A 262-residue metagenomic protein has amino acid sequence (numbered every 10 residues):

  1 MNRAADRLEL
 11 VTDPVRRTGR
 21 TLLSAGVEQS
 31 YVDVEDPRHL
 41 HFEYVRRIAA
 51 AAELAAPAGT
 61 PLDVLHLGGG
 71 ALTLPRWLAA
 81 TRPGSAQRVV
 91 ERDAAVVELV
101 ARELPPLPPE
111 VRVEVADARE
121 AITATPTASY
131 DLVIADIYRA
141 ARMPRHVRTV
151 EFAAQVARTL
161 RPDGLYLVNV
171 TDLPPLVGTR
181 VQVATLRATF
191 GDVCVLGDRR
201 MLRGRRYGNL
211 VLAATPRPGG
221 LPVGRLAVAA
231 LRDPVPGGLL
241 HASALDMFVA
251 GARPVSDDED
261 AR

Functional and structural regions predicted by a protein language model:
M1-P14, Q29-P37, E53-L54, R203-R262: SAM/dcSAM-binding transferase cores
N2-R3, R16, E35-R158, V183: The AdoMet/dcAdoMet-binding core of the Class I SAM-like
L23-Y31, V133, L165: Short, basic/glycine-rich phosphate-binding loops at helix/coil junctions that contact nucleotide phosphates
G84-A86, P108-E110, D163, F190-D192 (+1 more regions): A generic structural signal for alpha->beta connector loops
R139-A140, T171-P175, R200-L202: Short "lid" loop at the C-terminus of a central beta-strand within the Rossmann-like core of SAM-dependent
P144, V170-T185: Conserved class I S-adenosyl-L-methionine
A153, G178-R200: Conserved Class I S-adenosyl-L-methionine
D163-V170: Conserved beta-strand signature within the Rossmann-like core of class I S-adenosyl-L-methionine
